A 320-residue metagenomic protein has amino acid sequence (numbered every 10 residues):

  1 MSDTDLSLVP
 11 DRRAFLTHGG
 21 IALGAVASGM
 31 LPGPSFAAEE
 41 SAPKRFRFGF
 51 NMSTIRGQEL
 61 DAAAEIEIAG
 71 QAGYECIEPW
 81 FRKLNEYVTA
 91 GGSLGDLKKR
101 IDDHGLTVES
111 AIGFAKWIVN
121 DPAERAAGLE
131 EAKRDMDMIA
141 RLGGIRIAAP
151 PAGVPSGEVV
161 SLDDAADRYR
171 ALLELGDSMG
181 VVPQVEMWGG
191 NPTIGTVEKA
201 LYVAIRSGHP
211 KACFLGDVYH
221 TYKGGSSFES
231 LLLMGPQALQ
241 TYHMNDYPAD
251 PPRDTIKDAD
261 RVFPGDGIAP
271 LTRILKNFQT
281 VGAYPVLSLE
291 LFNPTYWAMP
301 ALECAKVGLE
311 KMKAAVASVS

Functional and structural regions predicted by a protein language model:
S2-L31, S35-G49, T54-A72, I194-G216 (+1 more regions): Histidine-acidic metal/acid-base catalytic patches
G19-G29, A38-P43, I66, R100-H104 (+2 more regions): Active-site acidic/histidine proton-transfer and metal-coordination neighborhood in alpha/beta enzyme cores
T54-R56, F81-K83, F114-W117, P151-P155 (+4 more regions): Active-site-proximal loop/turn and secondary-structure-junction residues that shape catalytic pockets, frequently
A62, Y87-A90, L94, R125 (+5 more regions): Flexible, glycine- and charge-enriched loops at secondary-structure boundaries
A72-F81, E109-A115: Short, conserved active-site loops that position catalytic residues or coordinate cofactors/metal ions across diverse
E78, S110-I112, A148, Q184 (+2 more regions): Conserved beta-strand positions in the central sheet of alpha/beta enzyme cores
E78-I101, A152-S156: Glycine-rich, proline-tolerant flexible connector loops at the mouths of alpha/beta enzymes
K83-N85, K116-D121, P155-V159, G224 (+2 more regions): A short acidic, helix-capping loop that chelates divalent metal ions and anchors anionic groups
